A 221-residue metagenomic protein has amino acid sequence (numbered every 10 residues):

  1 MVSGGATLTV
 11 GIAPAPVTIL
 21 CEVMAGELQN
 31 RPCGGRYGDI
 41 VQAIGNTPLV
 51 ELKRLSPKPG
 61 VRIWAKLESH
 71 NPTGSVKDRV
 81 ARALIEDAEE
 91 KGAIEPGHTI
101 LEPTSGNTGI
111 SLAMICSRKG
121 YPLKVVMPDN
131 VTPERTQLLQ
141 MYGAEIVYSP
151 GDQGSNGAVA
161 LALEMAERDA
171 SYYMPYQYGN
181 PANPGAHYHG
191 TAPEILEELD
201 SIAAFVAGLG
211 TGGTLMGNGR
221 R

Functional and structural regions predicted by a protein language model:
I12, V17-R221: PLP-dependent amino-acid enzyme catalytic core
